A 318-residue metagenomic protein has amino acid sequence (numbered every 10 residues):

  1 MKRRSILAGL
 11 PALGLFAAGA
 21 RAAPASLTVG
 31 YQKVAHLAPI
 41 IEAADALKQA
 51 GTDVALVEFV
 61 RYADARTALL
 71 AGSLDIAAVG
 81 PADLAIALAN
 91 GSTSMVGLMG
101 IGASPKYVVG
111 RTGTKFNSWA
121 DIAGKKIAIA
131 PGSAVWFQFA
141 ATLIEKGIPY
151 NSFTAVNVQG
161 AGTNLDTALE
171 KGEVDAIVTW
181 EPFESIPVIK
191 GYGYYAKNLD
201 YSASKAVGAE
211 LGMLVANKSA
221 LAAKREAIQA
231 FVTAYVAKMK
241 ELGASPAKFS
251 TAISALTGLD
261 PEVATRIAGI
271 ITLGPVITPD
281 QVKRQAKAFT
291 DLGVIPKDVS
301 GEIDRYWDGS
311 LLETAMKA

Functional and structural regions predicted by a protein language model:
S5-A22: N-terminal export signals
A22-Q159, A168, D175-E181, K197-N198 (+1 more regions): Short, glycine-/small- and polar/acidic-enriched structural segments that line small-molecule recognition paths
K48, I144, V188, A255 (+1 more regions): Short polybasic/polar patches that bind polyanions
Q49, D200-V207, T272-T278: Short, solvent-exposed loop/beta-turn-alpha elements that line the ligand-binding surface or hinge of extracytoplasmic
A82, A161-A252: Pocket-lining segment of extracytoplasmic ligand-binding domains
L221-P296: Secondary-structure end/capping motifs
T290-A318: Conserved C-terminal helix/tail region of periplasmic/extracytoplasmic solute-binding proteins
